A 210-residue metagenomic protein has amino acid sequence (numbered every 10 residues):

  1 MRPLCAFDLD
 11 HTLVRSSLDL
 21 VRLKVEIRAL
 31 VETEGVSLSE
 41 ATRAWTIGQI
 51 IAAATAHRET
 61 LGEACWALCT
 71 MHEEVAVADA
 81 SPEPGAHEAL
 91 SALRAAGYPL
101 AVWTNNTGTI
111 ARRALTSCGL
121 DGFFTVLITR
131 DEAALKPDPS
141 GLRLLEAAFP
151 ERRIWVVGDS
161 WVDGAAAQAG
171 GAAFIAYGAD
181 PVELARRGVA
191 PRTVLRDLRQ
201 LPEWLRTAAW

Functional and structural regions predicted by a protein language model:
M1-A96, T109-R112: N-terminal helical cap/lid subdomain that shapes the substrate entry/recognition surface in HAD-like hydrolases
M1-P3, G108, R112-W210: Asp-based, Mg2+/Mn2+-dependent phosphohydrolase catalytic module
A80, V102, I154-W155: Residue-level marker of alpha-helix boundaries and capping positions
G97-Y98, A172: A short helix->loop->beta-strand "cap" motif at the edges of active sites that frequently abuts
T104-N106: Conserved phosphate-coupling serine/threonine residues in phosphotransfer and NTP-handling enzymes
